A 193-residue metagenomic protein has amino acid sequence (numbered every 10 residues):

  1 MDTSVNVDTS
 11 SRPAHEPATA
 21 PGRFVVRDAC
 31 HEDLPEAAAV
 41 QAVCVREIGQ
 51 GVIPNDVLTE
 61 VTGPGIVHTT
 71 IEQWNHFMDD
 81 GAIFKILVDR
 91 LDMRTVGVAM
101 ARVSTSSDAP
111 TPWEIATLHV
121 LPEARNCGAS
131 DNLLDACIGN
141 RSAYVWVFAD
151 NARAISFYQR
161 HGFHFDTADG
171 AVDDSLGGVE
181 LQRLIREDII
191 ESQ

Functional and structural regions predicted by a protein language model:
D2-T19, G177-Q193: Terminal substrate-recognition subdomain of acyl/acetyltransferases
N6-V7, R12-P13, F24, D28-L34 (+4 more regions): Acetyl-CoA-dependent GNAT
G128: Conserved G/P- and acidic residue-centered "switch" motifs that form tight phosphate/ATP-binding loops in soluble
D131, D150-G178: Conserved active-site alpha-helix within GNAT-family acetyltransferase domains
A136-C137, A154: Short hydrophobic clusters on alpha-helical segments that form packing/core surfaces in small helical domains
G139-D150: Conserved GNAT acetyl-CoA-binding A-motif
